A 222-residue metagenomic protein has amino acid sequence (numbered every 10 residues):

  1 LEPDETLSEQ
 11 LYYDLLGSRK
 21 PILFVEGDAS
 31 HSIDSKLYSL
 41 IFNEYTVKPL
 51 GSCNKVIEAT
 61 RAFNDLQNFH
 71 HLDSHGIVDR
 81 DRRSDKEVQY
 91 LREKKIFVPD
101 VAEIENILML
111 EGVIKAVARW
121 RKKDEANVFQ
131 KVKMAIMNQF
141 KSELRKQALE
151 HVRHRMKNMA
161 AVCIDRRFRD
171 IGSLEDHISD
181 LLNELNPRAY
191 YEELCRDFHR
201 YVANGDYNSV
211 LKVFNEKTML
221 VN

Functional and structural regions predicted by a protein language model:
L1-I33: C-terminal lobe/lid and adjacent interdomain/linker elements of RecA-like ASCE P-loop ATPase modules
E2-P3, V56-R61, N106-G112: Short, charged, surface-exposed secondary-structure boundary motifs
L7, L11, L37, K86 (+7 more regions): Exposed alpha-helical structural elements
S8-L11, G17, G51-S52, G76 (+1 more regions): Glycine-centered flexibility motif
K20-E103, A118-W120: Conserved helicase/translocase motor-coupling segment
S30-D34, S52, S84, L110-E111 (+3 more regions): Alpha-helix initiation/capping motif
I77-D79, R83-L185: Activity-critical C-terminal alpha-helical subdomain
N158-N222: Extended, basic/helix-rich recognition subdomains
